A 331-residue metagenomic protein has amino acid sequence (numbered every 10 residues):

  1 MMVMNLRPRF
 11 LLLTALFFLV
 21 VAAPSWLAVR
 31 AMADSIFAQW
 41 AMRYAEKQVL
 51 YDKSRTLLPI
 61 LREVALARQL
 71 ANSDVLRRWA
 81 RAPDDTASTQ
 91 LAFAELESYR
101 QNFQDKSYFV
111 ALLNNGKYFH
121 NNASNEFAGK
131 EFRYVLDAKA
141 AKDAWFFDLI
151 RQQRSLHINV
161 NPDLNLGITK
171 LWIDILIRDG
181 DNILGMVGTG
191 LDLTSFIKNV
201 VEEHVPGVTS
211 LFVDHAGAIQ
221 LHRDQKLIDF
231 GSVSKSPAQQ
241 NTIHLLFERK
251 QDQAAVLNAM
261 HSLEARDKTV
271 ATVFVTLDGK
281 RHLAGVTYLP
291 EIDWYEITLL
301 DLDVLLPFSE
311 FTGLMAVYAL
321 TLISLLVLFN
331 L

Functional and structural regions predicted by a protein language model:
M1-M4, I36: Non-catalytic regulatory/interaction regions at protein termini and inter-domain linkers
P8-L12, F17-D85, N102-Y108: Juxtamembrane extracytoplasmic/periplasmic/luminal helical "stalk" adjacent to the first N-terminal
L19, Y295-I297, L302-L331: Cytoplasm-proximal transmembrane signaling helix
R78-W79, G116-E126, G217-R223, G285-V286: Amphipathic coiled-coil signal-relay and dimerization helices
L91, Q152-H157, A265-V273: Short, hydrophobic/aromatic-rich segments at coil-to-beta transitions
Q101-N102, N115, F119-E202: Extracytoplasmic/periplasmic ligand-binding sensor regions of membrane-associated signaling proteins
L166-H204, V208, D214-H215, Q220-D224 (+2 more regions): Conserved beta-strands of PAS-like sensory domains
S195-P290: Intrinsic low-complexity, intrinsically disordered coil/linker regions enriched in small/polar and charged residues
